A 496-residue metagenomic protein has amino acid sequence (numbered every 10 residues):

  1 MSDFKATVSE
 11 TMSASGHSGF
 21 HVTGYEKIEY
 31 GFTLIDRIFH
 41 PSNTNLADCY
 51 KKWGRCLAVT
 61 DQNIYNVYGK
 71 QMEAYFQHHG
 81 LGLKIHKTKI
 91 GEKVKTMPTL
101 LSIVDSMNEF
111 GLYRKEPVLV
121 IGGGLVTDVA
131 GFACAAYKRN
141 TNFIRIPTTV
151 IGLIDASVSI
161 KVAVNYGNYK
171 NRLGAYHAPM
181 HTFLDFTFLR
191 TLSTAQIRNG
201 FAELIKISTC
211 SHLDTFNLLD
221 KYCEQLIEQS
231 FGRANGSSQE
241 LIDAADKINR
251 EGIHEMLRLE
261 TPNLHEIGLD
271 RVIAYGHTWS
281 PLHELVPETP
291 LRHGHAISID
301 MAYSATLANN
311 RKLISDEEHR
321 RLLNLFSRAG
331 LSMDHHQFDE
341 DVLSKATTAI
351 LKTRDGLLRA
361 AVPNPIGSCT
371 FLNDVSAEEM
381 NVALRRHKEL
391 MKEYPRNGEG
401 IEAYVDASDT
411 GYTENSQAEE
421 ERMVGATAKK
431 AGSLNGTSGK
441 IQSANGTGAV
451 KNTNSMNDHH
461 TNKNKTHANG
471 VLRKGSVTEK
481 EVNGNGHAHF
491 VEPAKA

Functional and structural regions predicted by a protein language model:
S2-E10, S15-H21, Y25-E26, A202-I205 (+1 more regions): C-terminal charged capping/lid subdomain of soluble metabolic enzymes
S2-P117, P493-A496: ATP/NTP phosphate-donor binding region
I35, A58, P147, D185 (+3 more regions): Residue-level signal for inorganic ion chemistry
Y50-K51, G111-Y113, A136-K138, N165-Y166 (+5 more regions): Solvent-exposed alpha-helices and their adjacent loops that cap or buttress functional pockets in soluble metabolic
G124: Acidic-aromatic/histidine active-site loop/patch
T127, G131, S280: Short active-site segment of divalent metal-dependent hydrolases/proteases that encodes the spacing between
F132-E228: A glycine/threonine-rich phosphate-anchoring loop and its flanking beta-alpha core in nucleotide/phosphate-binding
Y222, I227-D341: Active-site segments that bind and position negatively charged phosphate/pyrophosphate groups
